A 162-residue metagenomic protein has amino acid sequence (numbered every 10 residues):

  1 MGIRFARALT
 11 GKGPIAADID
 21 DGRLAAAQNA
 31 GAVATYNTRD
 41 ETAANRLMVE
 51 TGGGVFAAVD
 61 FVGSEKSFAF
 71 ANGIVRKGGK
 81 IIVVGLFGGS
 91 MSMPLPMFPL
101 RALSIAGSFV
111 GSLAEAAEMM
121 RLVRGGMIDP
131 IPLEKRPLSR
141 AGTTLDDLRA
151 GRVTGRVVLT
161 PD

Functional and structural regions predicted by a protein language model:
M1-E41, R46: Mid-domain Rossmann-like dinucleotide-binding core that forms the NAD(H)/NADP(H) cofactor-binding site
I19-D20, F87, G111: Residues in the short beta-alpha loop(s) of Rossmann-like NAD(P)-binding domains
D21, A69-N72, L113-D162: C-terminal hydrophobic helical "lid"/dimerization subdomain of Rossmann-like NAD(P)H-dependent oxidoreductases
D40, V62-G63, G85-L86: Short glycine-/small-residue-rich Rossmann-like dinucleotide-binding loops
E50-G53: Glycine-rich phosphate-binding loop signature in dinucleotide/nucleotide-binding domains
F56-V59: N-terminal Rossmann-like NAD(P) cofactor-binding module of classical short-chain dehydrogenase/reductase
V75-R76: Helix-to-beta-strand junctions that scaffold the AdoMet/dcAdoMet cofactor pocket in Class I SAM-dependent enzymes
K80-I82, M93-P132: Rossmann-fold dehydrogenase core element
